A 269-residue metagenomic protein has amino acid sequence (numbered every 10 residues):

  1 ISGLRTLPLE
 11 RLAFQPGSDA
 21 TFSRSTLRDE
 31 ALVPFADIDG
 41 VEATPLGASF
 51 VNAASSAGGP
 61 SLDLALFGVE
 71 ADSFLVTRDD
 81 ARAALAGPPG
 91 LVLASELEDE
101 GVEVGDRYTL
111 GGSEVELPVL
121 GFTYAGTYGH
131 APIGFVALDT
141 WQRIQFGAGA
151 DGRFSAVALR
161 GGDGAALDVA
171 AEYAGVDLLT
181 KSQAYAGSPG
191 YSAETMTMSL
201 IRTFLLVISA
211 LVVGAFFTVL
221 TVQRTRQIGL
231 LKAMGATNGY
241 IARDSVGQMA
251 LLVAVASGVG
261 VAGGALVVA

Functional and structural regions predicted by a protein language model:
I1, F204, L211, F216-F217 (+2 more regions): Residues within alpha-helical transmembrane segments of multi-pass membrane proteins, especially transporters, ion
I1-D63: Hydrophobic, regular-secondary-structure patches
S2-L7, S18-T21, S182-I201, A262-A269: Membrane interfacial helix motifs at helix-loop boundaries and amphipathic/re-entrant anchors
I38-P45, L179, S257, V261-V268: Alpha-helical membrane-embedding segments and immediately adjacent membrane-interface amphipathic helices
F50-S55, L62-P189: Basic-flanked hydrophobic alpha-helices used for secretion and membrane insertion
E172-V213, T218-R226, L230-L231, A242 (+1 more regions): Peri-transmembrane interface segments
L230-A269: Transmembrane alpha-helical interface segments in multi-pass membrane proteins
